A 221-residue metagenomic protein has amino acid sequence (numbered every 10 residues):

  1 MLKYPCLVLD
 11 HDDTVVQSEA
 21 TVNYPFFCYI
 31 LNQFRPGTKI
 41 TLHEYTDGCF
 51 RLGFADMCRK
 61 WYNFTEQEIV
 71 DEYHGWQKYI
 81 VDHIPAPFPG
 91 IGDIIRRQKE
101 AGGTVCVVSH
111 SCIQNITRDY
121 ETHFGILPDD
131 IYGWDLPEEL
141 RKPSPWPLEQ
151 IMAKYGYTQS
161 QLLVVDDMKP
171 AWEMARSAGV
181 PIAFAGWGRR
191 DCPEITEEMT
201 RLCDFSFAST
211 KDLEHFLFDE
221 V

Functional and structural regions predicted by a protein language model:
M1-P5, I113, T117-V221: Asp-based, Mg2+/Mn2+-dependent phosphohydrolase catalytic module
L2-D93, E100-A101, Q114: N-terminal helical cap/lid subdomain that shapes the substrate entry/recognition surface in HAD-like hydrolases
I30, M57-K60, R97, D119-Y120 (+2 more regions): Residues within well-ordered alpha helices
H43, D82-H83, V105, L136-P137 (+1 more regions): A generic structural signal for short
G90-I94, P147-Q150: Well-ordered alpha-helical segments embedded in enzymatic catalytic cores
G102-G103, V180: A short helix->loop->beta-strand "cap" motif at the edges of active sites that frequently abuts
S109-S111: Conserved phosphate-coupling serine/threonine residues in phosphotransfer and NTP-handling enzymes
